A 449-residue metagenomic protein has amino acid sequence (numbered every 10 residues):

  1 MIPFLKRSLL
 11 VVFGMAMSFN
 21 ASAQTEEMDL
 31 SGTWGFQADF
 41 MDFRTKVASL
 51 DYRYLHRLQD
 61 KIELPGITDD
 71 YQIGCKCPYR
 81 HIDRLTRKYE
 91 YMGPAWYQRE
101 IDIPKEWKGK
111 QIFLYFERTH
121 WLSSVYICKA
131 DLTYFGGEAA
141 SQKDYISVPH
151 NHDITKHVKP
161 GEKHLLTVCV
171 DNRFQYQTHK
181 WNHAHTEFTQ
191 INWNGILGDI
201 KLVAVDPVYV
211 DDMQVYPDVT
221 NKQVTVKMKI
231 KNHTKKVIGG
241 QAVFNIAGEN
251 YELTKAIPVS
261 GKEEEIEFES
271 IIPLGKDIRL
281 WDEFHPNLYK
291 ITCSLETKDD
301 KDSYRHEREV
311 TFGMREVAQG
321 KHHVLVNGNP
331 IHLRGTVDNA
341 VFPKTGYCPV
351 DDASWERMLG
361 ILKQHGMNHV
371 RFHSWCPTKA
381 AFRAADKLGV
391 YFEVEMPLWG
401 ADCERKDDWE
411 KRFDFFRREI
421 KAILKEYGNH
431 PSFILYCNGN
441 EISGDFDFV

Functional and structural regions predicted by a protein language model:
M1-L9: Bacterial N-terminal signal peptides that target proteins for export
S8-S18: Bacterial N-terminal signal peptides
A23-R80, L165, C169, R173-Q175: Accessory carbohydrate-binding/adhesion or oligomerization-edge regions at the termini of glycan-active proteins
T25-M28, F188-D199, A204-Q214, R315-N329: Low-complexity, Pro/Ser/Thr- and charge-rich linker/hinge segments at domain boundaries
G32, F36-M41, R87-K88, M92-Y209 (+3 more regions): Accessory beta-strand-rich segments of carbohydrate-active enzymes
W121, Y134, E138-A140, D144-H152 (+4 more regions): Active-site mouth of glycoside hydrolases
V125-I127, Q223-V259, I266-F268: Beta-strand-rich binding/interaction modules
D171-T178, E296-R305: Short acidic/polar inter-strand loop motif in beta-rich domains
